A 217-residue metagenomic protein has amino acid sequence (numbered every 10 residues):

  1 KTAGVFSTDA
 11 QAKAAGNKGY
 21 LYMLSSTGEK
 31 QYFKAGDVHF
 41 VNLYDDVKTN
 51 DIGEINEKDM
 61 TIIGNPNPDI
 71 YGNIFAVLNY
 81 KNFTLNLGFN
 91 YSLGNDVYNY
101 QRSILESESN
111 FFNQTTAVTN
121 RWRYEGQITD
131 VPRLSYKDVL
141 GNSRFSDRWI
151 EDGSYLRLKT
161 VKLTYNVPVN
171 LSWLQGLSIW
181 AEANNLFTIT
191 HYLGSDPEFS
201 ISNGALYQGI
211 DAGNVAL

Functional and structural regions predicted by a protein language model:
K1-K13, R121-Q127, S143, T188-L217: C-terminal beta-signal and terminal closure region of outer-membrane beta-barrel proteins
K1-N86, V131-V169: Outer-membrane beta-barrel transmembrane strand signature
K48-D51, E106-V118, D196-D211: Surface-exposed loop/turn segments flanking beta-strands in extracellular/periplasmic regions
P66, G94-D96, P197-S200: A short local loop/turn or secondary-structure capping micro-motif enriched for an aromatic residue
Y80-F83, L174-G176, N214: Strand-connecting loop/turn motifs
N86, N95-V97, L171, I210-V215: C-terminal region/CTD detector
G88-N90: Transmembrane alpha-helix/helix-exit interface in multi-pass inner-membrane proteins
S92-S178, A183-N184: Extracytoplasmic gating/loop element in the C-terminal half of outer-membrane beta-barrel translocons and assembly
